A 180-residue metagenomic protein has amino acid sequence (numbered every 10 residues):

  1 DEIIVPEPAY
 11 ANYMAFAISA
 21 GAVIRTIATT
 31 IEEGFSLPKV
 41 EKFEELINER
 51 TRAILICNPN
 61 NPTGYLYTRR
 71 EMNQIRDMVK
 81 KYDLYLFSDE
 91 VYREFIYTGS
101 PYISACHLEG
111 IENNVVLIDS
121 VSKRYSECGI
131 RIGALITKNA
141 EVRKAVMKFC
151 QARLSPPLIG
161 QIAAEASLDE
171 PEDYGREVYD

Functional and structural regions predicted by a protein language model:
D1-A17: Conserved PLP-anchoring active-site segment centered on the Schiff-base-forming lysine
D1-E2, R50, E112-V115, K144: Short acidic capping loops at alpha-helix termini that bridge into adjacent secondary structure
E7, T26-I31: Short beta->alpha connector loops at strand-helix junctions that form conserved, small/polar/Pro-enriched
S19-R25: A short helix-loop-beta submotif of the ANL/AMP-binding
A22, K81-Y85, I111-N113: A short helix->loop->beta-strand "cap" motif at the edges of active sites that frequently abuts
T29-S100: Active-site phosphate-binding strand-loop segment of PLP-dependent enzymes
N114-D180: PLP-dependent aminotransferase class I/II
